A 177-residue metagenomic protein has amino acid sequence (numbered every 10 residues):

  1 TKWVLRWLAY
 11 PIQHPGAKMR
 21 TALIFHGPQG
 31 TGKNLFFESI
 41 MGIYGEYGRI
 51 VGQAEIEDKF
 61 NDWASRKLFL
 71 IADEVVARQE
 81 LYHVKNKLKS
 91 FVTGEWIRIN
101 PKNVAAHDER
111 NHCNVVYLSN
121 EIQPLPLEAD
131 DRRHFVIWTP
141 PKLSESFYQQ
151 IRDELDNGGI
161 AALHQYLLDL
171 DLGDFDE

Functional and structural regions predicted by a protein language model:
T1-V75, F135-W138, L167, L172: P-loop NTPase catalytic core of nucleic-acid-dependent motor ATPases
A22, Q79, V104-H107: Conserved nucleotide-state-sensing and coupling region of NTP-binding domains
G45, V84-H107: Conserved catalytic/switch belt of AAA+ P-loop NTPases
K59-S65, N100-L118: AAA+/SF3 P-loop NTPase mechanochemical coupling elements
S65-L68, G94-E95, N111-N114, A129-F135: Short glycine-/polar-rich loops that comprise or flank the Walker A/P-loop and associated switch/sensor motifs
L68-V92, P124-D131: Conserved AAA+/SF3 P-loop NTPase catalytic/coupling segment centered on the Walker-B
P126-S144: A short helix-turn-beta junction within AAA+ P-loop NTPase domains corresponding to the substrate/partner-engaging
G159, L163-E177: Conserved AAA+ ATPase small/helical "lid" subdomain
